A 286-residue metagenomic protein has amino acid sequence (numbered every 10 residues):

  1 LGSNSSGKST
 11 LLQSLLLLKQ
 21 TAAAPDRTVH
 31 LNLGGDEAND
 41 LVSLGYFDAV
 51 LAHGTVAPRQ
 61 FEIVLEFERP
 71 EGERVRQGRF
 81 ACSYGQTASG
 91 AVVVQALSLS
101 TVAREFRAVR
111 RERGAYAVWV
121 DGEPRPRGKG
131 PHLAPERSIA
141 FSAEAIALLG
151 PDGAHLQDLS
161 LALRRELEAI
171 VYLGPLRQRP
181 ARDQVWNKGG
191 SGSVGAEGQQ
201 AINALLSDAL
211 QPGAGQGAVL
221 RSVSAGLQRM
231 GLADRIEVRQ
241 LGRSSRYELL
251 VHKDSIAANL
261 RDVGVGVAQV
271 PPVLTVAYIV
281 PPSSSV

Functional and structural regions predicted by a protein language model:
L1-R177, L232, I236: P-loop NTPase switch/coupling surface
G2, G7, G198, G264-G266: Glycine-centered flexibility sites
L11, I202, A268-V270: Short, electropositive, low-hydrophobicity segments enriched in small/polar residues
Q13-L16, Q20, R221, A225 (+1 more regions): A broad, structural surface signal
A23-D26, Q184, T275: Short amphipathic alpha-helical interaction/hinge segments
G54-A57, G198, S283: Glycine-centered loop/turn motifs
P151, H155, L159-D262: Extended helical coiled-coil dimerization/tether regions that scaffold and oligomerize large DNA-maintenance assemblies
R246-I256, R261-V286: GG-anchored amphipathic helix commonly corresponding to the ABC/SMC/Rad50 NBD signature/C-loop
